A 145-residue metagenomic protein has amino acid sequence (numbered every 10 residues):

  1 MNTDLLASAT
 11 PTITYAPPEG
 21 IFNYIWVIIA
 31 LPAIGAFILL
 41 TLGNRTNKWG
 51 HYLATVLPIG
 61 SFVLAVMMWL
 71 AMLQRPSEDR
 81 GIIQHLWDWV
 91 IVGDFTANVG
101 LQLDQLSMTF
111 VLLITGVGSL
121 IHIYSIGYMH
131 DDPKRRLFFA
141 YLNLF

Functional and structural regions predicted by a protein language model:
N2-Y24, L42-L112, G116-F139: Transmembrane helix-loop-helix hairpins at membrane boundaries of multipass inner-membrane proteins
I29-G43, S119-L120: N-terminal signal-anchor/start-transfer transmembrane helix
A30, V56-I59, N143-L144: Hydrophobic residues within alpha-helical transmembrane segments of multi-pass solute transporters/permease subunits
I34, G118, Y141-F145: Active-site-adjacent bridging/hinge elements
